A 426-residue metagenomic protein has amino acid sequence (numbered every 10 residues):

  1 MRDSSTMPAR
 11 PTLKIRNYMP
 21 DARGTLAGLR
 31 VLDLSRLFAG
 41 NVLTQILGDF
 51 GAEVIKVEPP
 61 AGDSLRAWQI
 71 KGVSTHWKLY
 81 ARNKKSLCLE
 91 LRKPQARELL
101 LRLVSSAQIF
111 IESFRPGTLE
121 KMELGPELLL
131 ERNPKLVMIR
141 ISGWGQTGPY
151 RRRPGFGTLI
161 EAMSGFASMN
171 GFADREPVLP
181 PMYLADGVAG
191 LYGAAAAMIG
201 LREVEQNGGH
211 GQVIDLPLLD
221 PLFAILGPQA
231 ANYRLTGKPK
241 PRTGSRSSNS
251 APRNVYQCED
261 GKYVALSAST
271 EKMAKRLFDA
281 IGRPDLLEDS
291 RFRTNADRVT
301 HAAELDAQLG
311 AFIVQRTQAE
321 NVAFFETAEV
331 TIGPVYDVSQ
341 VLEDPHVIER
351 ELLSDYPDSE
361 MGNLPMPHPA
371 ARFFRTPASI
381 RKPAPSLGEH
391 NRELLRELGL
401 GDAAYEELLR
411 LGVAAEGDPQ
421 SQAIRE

Functional and structural regions predicted by a protein language model:
R2-N207, R242, S386, R392-E426: N-terminal helix-loop segment corresponding to the beta1-alpha1 unit of nucleotide/adenylate-binding folds
A61, W144-G145, L218-F223, D260 (+3 more regions): Glycine-rich beta-alpha junction loops
W77, T243-S248, N254-V255, M361-L364 (+1 more regions): Short Gly/Pro-enriched turn/cap motifs at secondary-structure boundaries
V178-V188, G209-V213, R242-S247, A251-R253 (+3 more regions): A short glycine-threonine-serine/GTX helix/turn-capping micro-motif
G190-G211, A224-T236, F278-P284: Oxidoreductase and adenylate-handling cofactor-binding alpha/beta cores
H210-L219, E406-R410: Beta-strand segments within the central parallel beta-sheet cores of soluble alpha/beta enzyme folds
P252-A328, I332: Aromatic-enriched alpha-helical interface/lid elements that frame and gate functional surfaces
T327-R381: A glycine-rich dinucleotide-binding beta-alpha-beta segment and adjacent secondary-structure elements that constitute
